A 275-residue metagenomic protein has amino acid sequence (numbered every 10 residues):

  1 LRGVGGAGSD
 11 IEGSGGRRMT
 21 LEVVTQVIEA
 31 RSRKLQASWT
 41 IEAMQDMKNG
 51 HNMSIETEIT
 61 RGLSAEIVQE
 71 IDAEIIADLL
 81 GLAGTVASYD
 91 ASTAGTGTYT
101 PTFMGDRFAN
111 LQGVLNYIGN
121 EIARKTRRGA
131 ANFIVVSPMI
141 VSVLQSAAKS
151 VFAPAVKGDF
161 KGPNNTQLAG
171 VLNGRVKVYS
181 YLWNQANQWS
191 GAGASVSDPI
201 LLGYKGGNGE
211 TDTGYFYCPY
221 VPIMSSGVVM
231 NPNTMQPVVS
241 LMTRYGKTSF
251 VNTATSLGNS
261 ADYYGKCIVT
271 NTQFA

Functional and structural regions predicted by a protein language model:
L1-M19, E66-I67: Carboxylate/His-rich catalytic cores and anion/metal-binding grooves
L1-V4, I28, T96-P101, Y204-G206: Generic detector of short, locally flexible boundary/turn motifs and exposed helical patches
G6-I11, M104-F108, G209-G214: N-terminal start-of-chain detector that recognizes signal peptides and the immediate post-cleavage beginning
E12, A30, N52, E56 (+10 more regions): Active-site-proximal structural scaffolding
R18-V24, I28-R61, V141, S146-A275: Sequence/fold signature of self-assembling virion shell proteins
W39-I41, D46, G50-Y117: Alpha-helical scaffold segments that mediate packing/assembly in large oligomeric complexes
Q69-E74, I122-G129, G246, F274-A275: Secondary-structure transition/capping motifs at alpha-helix termini and the adjoining loop/turn into the next element
Y89-F160: Extended, solvent-exposed, turn-rich assembly/linker loops in the middle of proteins
